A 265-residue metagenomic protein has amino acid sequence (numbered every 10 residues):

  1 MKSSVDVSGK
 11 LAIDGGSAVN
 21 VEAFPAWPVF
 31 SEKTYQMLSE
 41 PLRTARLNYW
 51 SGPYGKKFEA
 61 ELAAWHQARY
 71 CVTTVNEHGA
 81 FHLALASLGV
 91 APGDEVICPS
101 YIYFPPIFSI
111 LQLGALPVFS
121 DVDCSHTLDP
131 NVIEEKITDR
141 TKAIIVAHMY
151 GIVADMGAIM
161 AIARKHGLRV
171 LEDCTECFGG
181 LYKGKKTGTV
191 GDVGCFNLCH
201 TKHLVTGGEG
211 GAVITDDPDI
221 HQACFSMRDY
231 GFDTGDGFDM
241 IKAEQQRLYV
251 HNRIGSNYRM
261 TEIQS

Functional and structural regions predicted by a protein language model:
M1-S87, A91, R164: Conserved PLP-binding active-site segment in aminotransferase class I/II-type PLP enzymes
K33-M37, P53, K57, P105 (+5 more regions): Generic alpha-helical secondary structure signal
S51-G55, E77-F81, Y103, H126 (+2 more regions): Conserved donor sugar-nucleotide recognition element shared by glycan-biosynthetic enzymes
A60, G157-M160, E209: Active-site phosphate/pyrophosphate- and oxyanion-stabilizing loops and adjacent acidic/basic residues in soluble
T73, C98, V213: Conserved SAM-binding loop
A86-C174, L181: PLP-dependent aminotransferase-like
C177-K183, V190-S265: Active-site region of PLP-dependent enzymes
